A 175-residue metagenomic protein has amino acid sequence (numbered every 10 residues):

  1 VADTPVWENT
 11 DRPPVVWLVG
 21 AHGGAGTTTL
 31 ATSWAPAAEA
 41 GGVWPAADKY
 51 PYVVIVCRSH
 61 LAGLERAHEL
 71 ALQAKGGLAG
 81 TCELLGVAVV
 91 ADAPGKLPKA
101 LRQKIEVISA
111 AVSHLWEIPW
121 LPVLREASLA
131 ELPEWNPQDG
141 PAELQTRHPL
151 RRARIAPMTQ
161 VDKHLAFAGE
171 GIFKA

Functional and structural regions predicted by a protein language model:
V1-V16, F173-K174: Extreme N-terminal, non-catalytic leader segments that precede Walker-type/kinase nucleotide-binding cores
D3-V6, S33-K49: A short, well-structured beta->alpha microelement
V15-P36: Glycine-rich phosphate-binding P-loop
G42-S59, A71-V87: Inter-motif core of Ras-like GTPase G domains
P51-A67, D92-P98: Conserved Switch II/interswitch segment of TRAFAC-class P-loop GTPases
H68-V112: Conserved C-terminal guanine-recognition region of P-loop GTPase G domains, centered on the G4
V107-P137: Beta-strand-loop-alpha "switch" segments that mediate conformational coupling across diverse proteins
A130-T159: C-terminal boundary of histidine-terminating zinc-finger modules
